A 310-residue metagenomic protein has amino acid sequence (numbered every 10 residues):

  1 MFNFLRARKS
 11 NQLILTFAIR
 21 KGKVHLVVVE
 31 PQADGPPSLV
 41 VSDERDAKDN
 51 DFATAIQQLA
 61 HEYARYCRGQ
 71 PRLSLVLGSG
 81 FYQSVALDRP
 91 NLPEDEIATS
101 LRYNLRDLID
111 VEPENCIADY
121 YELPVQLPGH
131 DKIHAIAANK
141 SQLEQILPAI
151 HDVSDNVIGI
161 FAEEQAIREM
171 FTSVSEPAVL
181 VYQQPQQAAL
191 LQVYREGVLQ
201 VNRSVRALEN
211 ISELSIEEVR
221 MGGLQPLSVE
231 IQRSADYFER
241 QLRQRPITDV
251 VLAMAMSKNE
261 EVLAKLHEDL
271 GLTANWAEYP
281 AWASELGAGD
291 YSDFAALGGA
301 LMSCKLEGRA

Functional and structural regions predicted by a protein language model:
M1-A310: Hydrophobic/aromatic-enriched cytosolic interaction surfaces used to assemble or bind macromolecules
